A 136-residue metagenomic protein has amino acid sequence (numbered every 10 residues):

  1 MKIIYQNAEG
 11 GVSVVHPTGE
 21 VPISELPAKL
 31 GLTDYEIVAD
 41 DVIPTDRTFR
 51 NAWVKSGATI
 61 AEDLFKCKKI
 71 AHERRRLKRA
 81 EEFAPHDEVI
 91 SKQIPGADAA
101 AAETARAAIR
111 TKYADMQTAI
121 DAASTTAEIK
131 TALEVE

Functional and structural regions predicted by a protein language model:
M1-E136: A preference for well-ordered globular domain cores that mediate specific macromolecular interactions or catalysis
